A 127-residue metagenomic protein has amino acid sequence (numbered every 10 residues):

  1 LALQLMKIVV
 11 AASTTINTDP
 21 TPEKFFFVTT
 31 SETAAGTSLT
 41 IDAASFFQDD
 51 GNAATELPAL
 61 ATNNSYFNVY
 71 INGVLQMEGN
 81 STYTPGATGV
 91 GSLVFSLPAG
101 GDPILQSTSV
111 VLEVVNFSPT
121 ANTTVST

Functional and structural regions predicted by a protein language model:
A2-I71, L75, V114-T127: Extended beta-strand solenoid/passenger and fiber regions
V10-I16, T82-Y83, L97-A99: Intrinsically disordered, low-complexity boundary segments flanking structured domains
M77-P85: A short acidic/small-residue loop/turn micro-motif
T84-T127: Surface-exposed interaction regions enriched in Ser/Thr/Asp/Glu that occur as long low-complexity tracts or repetitive
